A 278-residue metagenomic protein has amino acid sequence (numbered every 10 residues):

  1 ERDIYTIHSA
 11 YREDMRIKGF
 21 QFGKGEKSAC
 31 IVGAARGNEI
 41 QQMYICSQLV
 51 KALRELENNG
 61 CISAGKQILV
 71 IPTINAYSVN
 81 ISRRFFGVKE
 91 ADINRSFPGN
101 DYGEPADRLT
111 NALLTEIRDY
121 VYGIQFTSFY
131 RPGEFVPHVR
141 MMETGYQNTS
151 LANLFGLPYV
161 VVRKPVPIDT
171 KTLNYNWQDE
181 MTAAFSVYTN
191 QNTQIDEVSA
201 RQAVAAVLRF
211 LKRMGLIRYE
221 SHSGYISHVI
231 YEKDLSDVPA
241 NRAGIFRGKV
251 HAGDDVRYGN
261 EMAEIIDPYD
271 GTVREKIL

Functional and structural regions predicted by a protein language model:
E1-L278: Structured catalytic-domain cores with a bias toward divalent-metal coordination
